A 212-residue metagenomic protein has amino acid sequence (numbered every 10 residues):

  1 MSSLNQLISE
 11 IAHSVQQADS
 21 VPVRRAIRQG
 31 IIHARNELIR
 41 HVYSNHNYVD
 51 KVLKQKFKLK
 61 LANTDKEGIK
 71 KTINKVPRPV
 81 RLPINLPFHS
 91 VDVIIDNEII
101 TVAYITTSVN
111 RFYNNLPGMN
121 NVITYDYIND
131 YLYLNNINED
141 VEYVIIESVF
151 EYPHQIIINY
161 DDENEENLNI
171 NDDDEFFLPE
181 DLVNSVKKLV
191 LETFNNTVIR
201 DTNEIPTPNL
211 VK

Functional and structural regions predicted by a protein language model:
M1-K212: Glycine-enriched, solvent-exposed interface loops adjoining structured elements
